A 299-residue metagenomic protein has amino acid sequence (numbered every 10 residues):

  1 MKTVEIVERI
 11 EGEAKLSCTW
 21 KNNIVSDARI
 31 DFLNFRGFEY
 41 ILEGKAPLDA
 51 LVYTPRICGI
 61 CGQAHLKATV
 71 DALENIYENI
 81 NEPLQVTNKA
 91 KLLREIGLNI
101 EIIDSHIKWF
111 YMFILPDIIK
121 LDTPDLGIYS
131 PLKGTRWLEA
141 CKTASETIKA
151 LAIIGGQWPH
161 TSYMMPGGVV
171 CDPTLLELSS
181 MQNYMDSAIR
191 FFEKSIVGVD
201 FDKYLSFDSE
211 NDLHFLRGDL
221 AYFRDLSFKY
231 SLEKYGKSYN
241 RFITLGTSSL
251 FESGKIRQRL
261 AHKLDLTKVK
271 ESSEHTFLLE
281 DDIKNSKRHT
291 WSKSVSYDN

Functional and structural regions predicted by a protein language model:
M1-N299: Active-site bordering "gate/hinge" segments that shape substrate access to catalytic or cofactor-binding pockets
